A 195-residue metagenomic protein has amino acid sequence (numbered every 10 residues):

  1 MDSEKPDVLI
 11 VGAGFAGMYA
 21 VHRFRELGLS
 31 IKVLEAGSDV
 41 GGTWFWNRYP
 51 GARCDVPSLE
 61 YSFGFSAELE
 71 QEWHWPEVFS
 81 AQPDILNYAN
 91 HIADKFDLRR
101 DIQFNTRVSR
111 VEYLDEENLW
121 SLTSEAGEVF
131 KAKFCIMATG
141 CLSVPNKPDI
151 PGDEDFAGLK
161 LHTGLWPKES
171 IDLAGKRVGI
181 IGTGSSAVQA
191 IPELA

Functional and structural regions predicted by a protein language model:
M1-S3, V129, D172: Short, flexible hinge/linker loops that cap or flank conserved catalytic cores
P6, L29, K133, G175-R177: Nucleotide donor/acceptor-binding cores
P6-V33, A187-L194: N-terminal Rossmann-like FAD-binding beta1-loop-alpha1 element of flavoenzymes
R25-Y49: Glycine-rich FAD pyrophosphate-binding loop
S38, F45-N87: Glycine-rich active-site loop/strand segments that organize a redox cofactor
E68-W75, A81-I85, T139-E193: Glycine-rich dinucleotide-binding loop and its adjacent helix/turn
P76-L142: Feature captures the FAD/FMN-dependent oxidoreductase FAD-binding
